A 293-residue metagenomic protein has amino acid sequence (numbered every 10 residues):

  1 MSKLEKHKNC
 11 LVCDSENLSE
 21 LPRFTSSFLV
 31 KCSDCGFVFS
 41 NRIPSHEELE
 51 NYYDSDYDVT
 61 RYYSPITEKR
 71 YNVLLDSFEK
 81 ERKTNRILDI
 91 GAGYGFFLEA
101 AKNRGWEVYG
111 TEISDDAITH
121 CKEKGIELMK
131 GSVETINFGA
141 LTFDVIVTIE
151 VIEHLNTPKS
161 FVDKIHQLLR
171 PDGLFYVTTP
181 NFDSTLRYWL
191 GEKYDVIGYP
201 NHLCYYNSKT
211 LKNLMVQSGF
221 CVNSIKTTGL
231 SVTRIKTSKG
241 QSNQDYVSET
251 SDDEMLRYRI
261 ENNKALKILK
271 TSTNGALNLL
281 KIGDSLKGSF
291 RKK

Functional and structural regions predicted by a protein language model:
M1-I149, P158-K164, T227-T228, V247-N263 (+4 more regions): Conserved N-terminal segment of class I S-adenosyl-L-methionine
D54-R61, L190-Y199, S238-T250: Short glycine/proline- and charge-enriched loop/turn segments that cap or connect secondary-structure elements
I146-V147, E153, K212, K236 (+1 more regions): Extracellular glycan-modifying ectodomains
I149-N156, N201: Short catalytic micro-motifs in class I SAM-dependent methyltransferases
L155-N156, L169-P171: Helix-to-beta-strand junctions that scaffold the AdoMet/dcAdoMet cofactor pocket in Class I SAM-dependent enzymes
I165, N213-V216, F220-N223: Conserved C-terminal portion of the radical SAM core fold that forms the substrate/S-adenosylmethionine-binding
Y176-C204, K209-V216, L230, G240: Short, glycine-/aromatic-enriched active-site segment of Class I SAM-dependent methyltransferases
